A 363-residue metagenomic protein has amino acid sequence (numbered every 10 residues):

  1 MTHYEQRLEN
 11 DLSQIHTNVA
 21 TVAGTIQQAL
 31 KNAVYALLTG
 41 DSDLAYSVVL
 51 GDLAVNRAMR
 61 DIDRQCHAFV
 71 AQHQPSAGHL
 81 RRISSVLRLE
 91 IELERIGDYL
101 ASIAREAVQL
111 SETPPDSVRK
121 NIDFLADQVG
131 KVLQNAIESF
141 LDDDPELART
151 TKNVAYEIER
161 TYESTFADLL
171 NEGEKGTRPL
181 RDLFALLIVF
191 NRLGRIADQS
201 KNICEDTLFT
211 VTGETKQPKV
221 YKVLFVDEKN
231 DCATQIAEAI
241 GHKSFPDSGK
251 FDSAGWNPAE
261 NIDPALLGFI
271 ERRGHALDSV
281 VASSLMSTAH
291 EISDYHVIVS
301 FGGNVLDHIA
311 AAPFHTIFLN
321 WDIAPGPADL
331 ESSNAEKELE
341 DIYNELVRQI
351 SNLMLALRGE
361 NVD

Functional and structural regions predicted by a protein language model:
M1-F225: Cytosolic, long alpha-helical scaffolding segments
A107, V220-D363: Short polar/charged helix/loop
